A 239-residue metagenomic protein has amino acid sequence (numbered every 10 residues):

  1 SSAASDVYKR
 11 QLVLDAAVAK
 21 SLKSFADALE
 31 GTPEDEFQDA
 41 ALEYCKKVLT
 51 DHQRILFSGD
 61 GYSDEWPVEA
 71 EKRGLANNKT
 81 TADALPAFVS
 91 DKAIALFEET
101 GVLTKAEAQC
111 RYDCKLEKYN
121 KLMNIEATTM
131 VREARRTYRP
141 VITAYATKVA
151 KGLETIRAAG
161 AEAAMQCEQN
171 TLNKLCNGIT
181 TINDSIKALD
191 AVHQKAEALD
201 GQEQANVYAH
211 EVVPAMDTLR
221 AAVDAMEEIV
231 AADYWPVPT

Functional and structural regions predicted by a protein language model:
S1-Y8: Short, small-residue-biased leader/transition segments that mark boundaries at the very start of proteins
S5, A17-K20, E162-A163: Short acidic (Asp/Glu) and glycine-rich catalytic loops that position anionic groups and cofactors
V7, A26-L49: Active-site loops and adjacent core secondary-structure elements that bind or stabilize anionic groups
K9-A28: N-terminal non-catalytic structural scaffold regions of very large proteins
A17, S21, P33, D64 (+1 more regions): Alpha/beta catalytic barrel-like cores
D51-T239: C-terminal amphipathic alpha-helical interaction region
